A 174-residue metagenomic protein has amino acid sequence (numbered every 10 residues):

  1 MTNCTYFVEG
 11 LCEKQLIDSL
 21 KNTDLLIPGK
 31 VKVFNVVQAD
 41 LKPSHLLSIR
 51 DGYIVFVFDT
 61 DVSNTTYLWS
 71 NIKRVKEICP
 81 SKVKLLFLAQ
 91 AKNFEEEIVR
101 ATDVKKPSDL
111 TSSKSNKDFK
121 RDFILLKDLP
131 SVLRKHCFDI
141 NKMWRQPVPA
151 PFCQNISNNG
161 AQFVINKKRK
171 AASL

Functional and structural regions predicted by a protein language model:
M1-T5: Extreme N-terminal starter segment of soluble prokaryotic enzymes
Y6-F7, L88: Active-site-adjacent beta-strand anchor residues
F7, F56-D59: Conserved beta-strand segments of the P-loop GTPase G domain that flank and frequently precede/overlap
L11: Conserved nucleotide-sugar donor-binding catalytic segment
K14-K30, P43-Y53, V62-L174: C-terminal accessory helical subdomains adjacent to catalytic cores in phosphodiester- and nucleotide-handling enzymes
K32-L41, F56: Conserved helicase/translocase motor-coupling segment
